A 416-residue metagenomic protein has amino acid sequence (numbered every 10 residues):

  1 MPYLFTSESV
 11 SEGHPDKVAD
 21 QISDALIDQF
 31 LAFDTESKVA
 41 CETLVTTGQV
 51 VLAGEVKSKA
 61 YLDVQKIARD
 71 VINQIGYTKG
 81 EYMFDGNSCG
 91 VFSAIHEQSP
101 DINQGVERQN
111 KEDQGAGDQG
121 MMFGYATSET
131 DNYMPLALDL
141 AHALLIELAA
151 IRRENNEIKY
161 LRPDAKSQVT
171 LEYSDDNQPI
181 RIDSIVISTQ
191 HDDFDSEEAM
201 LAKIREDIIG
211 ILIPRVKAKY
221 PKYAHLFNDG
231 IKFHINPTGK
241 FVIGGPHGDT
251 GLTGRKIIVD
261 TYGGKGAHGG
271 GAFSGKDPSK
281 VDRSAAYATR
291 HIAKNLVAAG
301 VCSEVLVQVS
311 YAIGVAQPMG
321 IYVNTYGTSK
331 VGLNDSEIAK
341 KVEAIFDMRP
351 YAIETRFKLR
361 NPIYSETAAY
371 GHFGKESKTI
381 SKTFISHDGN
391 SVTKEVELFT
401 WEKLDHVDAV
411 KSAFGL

Functional and structural regions predicted by a protein language model:
M1-A40, N155, V407: N-terminal, positively charged regions that mediate nucleic acid binding
T6, G48, K66, N73-I243 (+2 more regions): Glycine-rich, mobile lid/loop segments that gate access to catalytic sites or pores
E8-V10, H14-A19, G115-T130, V242-A267 (+2 more regions): Conserved phosphate/anionic-ligand binding catalytic regions in large, soluble enzymes, centered on
E12-L31, E129-A149, K276-G300: Alpha-helical support elements that line or immediately flank enzyme active sites and cofactor-binding pockets
S37-C41, A165-L171, I231-I235, V301-A312: A short glycine-rich, hydrophobically flanked beta-strand micro-motif that places a catalytic Asp/Glu for divalent metal
A40-K59, I313-Q317: Short, charge-patterned binding micro-sites
T46, E304, Y311-L416: Internal helix-turn-beta structural module
S196-V297: Glycine-rich anion/phosphate-binding loop at the beta-strand->alpha-helix junction
